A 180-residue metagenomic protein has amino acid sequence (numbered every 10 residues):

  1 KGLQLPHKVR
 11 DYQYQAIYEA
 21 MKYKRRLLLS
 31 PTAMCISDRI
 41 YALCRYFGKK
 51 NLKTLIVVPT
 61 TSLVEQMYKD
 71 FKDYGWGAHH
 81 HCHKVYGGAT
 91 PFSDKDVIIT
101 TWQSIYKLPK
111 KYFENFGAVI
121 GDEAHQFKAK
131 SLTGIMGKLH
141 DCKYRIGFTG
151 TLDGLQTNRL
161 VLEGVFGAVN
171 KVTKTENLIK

Functional and structural regions predicted by a protein language model:
K1-L29: Conserved pre-motif I regulatory segment
K22-Y46: Walker A/P-loop
L28, I56, I98-T100, V119 (+1 more regions): Hydrophobic positions in the central parallel beta-sheet of the AAA+
M34-A42, V57, T61, K130: Phosphate-binding Walker
T54, T61-G88: Conserved helix-turn-beta segment of the N-terminal RecA-like "Helicase ATP-binding" lobe in SF1/SF2 helicases
V64-Q66, S93, K107, G154-R159 (+1 more regions): Switch/connector loops and helix/strand junctions flanking conserved nucleotide-binding motifs in nucleotide-processing
G87-A118, A129-G134: Conserved helix/coil segment N-terminal to the catalytic DExD/H
G117-A118, H125-K180: Post-DEXD/H (motif II) to motif III coupling segment of the RecA-like Helicase ATP-binding lobe
